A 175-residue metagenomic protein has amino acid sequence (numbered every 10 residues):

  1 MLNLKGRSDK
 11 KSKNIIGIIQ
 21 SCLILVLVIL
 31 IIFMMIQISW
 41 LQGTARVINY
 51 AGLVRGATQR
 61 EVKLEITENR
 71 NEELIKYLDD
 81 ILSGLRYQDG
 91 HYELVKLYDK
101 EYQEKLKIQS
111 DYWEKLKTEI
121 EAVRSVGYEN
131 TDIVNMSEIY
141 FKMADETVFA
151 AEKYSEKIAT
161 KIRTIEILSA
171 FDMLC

Functional and structural regions predicted by a protein language model:
M1-K10: Short, Lys/Arg-rich, polar N-terminal cytosolic tail immediately upstream of the first transmembrane signal-anchor
K10-I38, A170-C175: Extreme N-terminal signal-anchor transmembrane helix of membrane signaling/transducer proteins, especially in bacteria
I16, Q20, I38-G52, K96 (+5 more regions): Short, solvent-exposed segments of well-ordered alpha helices
I24-I31, A57, E61, S83-Y87: Hydrophobic alpha-helical transmembrane segments of multi-pass membrane proteins
I38-K76, I158: Juxtamembrane membrane-water interface segments immediately C-terminal to a transmembrane helix
Q59, I66-N69, E73, R86 (+6 more regions): Alpha-helical coiled-coil oligomerization motifs
I75-N130, M136-I139, M143-E146: Heptad-repeat alpha-helical coiled-coil/4-helix-bundle sensor or tether segments in soluble regions
Y128-D172: Juxtamembrane amphipathic/coiled-coil helical coupling segments that flank and transmit signals to/from transmembrane
